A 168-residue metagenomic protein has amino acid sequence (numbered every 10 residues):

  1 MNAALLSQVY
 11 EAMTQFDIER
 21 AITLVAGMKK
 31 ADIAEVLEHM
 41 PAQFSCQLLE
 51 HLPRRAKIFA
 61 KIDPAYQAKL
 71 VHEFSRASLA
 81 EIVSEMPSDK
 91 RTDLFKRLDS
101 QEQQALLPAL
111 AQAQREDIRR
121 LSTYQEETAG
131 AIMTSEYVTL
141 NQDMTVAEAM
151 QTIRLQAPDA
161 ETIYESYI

Functional and structural regions predicted by a protein language model:
M1-I168: Hydrophobic packing positions in regular secondary-structure scaffolds
